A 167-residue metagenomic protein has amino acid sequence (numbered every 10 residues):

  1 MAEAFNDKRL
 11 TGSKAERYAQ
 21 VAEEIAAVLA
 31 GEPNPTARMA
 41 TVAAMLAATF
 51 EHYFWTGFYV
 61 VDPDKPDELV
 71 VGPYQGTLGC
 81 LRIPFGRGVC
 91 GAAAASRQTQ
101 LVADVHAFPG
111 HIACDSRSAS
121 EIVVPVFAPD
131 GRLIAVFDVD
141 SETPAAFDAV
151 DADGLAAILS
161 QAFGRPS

Functional and structural regions predicted by a protein language model:
M1-L78, A157-S167: Intrinsically disordered, low-complexity terminal regulatory regions
F50, C114-S118: Short loop/turn motifs at secondary-structure junctions and domain boundaries
W55, V123, V136: Short hydrophobic/aromatic beta-strand element in the GNAT-like acyltransferase core that lines or flanks the acyl-donor
V61-D64, E68-C114: Regulatory sensory and allosteric helical modules in signal-transduction proteins and certain transcription factors
A93, R97, G131, D151-P166: Interdomain signal-transducing alpha-helices
S120-A128: A short, aliphatic-rich beta-strand micro-motif
F127-S141: Sensory-domain boundary capping and coupling elements
P144-D151: A short acidic/glycine-rich loop-to-helix N-cap element
